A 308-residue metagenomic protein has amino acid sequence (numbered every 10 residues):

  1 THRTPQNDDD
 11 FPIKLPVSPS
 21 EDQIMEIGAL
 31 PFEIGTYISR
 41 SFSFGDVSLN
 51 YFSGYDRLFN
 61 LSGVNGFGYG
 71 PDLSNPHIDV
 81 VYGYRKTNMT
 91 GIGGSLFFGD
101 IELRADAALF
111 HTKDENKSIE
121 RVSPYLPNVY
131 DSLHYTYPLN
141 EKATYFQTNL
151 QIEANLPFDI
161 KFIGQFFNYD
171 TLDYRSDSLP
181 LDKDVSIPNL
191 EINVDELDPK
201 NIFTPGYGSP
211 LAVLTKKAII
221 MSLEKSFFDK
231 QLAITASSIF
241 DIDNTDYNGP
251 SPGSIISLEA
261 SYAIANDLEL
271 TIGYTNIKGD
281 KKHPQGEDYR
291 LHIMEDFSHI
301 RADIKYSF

Functional and structural regions predicted by a protein language model:
T1-H2, F42, S53-R57, F98-D100 (+6 more regions): Transmembrane beta-strands of outer-membrane beta-barrel pores
P5-P19, F59-Y82, E115-N140, Y174-G208 (+2 more regions): Solvent-exposed loop segments that connect transmembrane elements
L30-I34, K86-T90, F97, K142-T148 (+3 more regions): Residues that define the transmembrane beta-barrel architecture of outer-membrane proteins
P31, G35-T144: Long, internal scaffold/assembly segments composed of regular secondary structure
T36-R40, L49, I92-L96, A105 (+5 more regions): Residues on the lipid-exposed face of transmembrane beta-strands in outer-membrane beta-barrel proteins
F44-V47, D100-R104, D159-F162, D229-T235 (+1 more regions): Repeated loop/turn-to-beta-strand initiation elements of outer-membrane beta-barrel proteins
A143-I255: C-terminal structural cap/anchor segments
H292-F308: Outer-membrane beta-barrel "beta-signal"
